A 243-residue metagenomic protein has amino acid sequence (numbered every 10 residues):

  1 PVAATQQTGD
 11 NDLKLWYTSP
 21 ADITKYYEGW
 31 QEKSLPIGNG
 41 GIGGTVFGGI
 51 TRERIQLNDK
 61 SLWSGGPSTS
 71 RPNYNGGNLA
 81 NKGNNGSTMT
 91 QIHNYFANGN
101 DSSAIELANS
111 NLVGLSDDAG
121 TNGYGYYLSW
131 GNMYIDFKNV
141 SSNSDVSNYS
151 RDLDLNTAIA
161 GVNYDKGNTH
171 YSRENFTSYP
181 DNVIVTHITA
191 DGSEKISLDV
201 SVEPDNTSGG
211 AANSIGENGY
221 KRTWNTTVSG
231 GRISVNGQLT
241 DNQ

Functional and structural regions predicted by a protein language model:
V2-Q243: Aromatic-residue-lined binding/catalytic grooves and analogous aromatic/hydrophobic interfacial grooves in multimeric
